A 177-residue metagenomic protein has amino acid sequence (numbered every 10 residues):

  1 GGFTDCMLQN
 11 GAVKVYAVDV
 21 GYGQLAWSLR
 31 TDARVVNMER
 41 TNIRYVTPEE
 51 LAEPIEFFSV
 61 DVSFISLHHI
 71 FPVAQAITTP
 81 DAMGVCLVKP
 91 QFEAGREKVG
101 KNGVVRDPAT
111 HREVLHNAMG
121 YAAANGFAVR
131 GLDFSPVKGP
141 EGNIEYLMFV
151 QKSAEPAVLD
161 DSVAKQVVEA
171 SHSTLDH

Functional and structural regions predicted by a protein language model:
G1-G11: Conserved SAM-binding loop of SAM-dependent methyltransferases across substrates and taxa, primarily the Class I
V13-H69: S-adenosyl-L-methionine
L25, K89, G142: Residue-level signal for inorganic ion chemistry
H68-V85: A short glycine-rich, Lys/Arg-flanked "PGG" loop and its adjoining helix->strand segment in the class I
P90-D107: Short, glycine-/aromatic-enriched active-site segment of Class I SAM-dependent methyltransferases
H111-N125: Short alpha-helix
F127-P136: Conserved S-adenosyl-L-methionine
I144-H177: Flexible, glycine-/basic-rich loop-and-beta segments that form/coincide with the SAM-dependent methyltransferase
